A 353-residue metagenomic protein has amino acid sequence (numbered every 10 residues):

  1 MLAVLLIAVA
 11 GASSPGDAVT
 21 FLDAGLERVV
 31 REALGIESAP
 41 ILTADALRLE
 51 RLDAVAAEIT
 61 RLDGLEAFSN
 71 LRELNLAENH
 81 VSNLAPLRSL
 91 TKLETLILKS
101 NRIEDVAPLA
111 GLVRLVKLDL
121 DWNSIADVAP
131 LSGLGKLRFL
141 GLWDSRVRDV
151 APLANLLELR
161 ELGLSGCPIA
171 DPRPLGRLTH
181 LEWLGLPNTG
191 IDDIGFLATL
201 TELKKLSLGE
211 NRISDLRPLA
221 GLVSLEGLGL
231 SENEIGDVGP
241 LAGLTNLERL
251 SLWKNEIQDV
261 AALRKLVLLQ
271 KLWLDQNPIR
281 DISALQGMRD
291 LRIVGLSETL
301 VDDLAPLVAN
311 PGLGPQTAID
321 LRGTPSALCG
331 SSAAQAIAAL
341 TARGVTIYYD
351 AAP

Functional and structural regions predicted by a protein language model:
A3-N75, H80-P86, T91-I97, N101-R102 (+15 more regions): N-terminal capping/linker segments that flank leucine-rich repeat
W273: S-adenosyl-L-methionine-dependent methyltransferase catalytic core, i.e., the SAM/SAH-binding region
